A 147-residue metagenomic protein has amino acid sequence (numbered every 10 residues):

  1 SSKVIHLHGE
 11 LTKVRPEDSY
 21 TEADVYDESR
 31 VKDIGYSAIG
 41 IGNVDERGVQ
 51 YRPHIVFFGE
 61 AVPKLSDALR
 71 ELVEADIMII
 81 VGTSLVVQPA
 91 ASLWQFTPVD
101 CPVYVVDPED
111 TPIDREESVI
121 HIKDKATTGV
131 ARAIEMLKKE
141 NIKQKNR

Functional and structural regions predicted by a protein language model:
S1-R147: Conserved catalytic alpha/beta core of Sir2/sirtuin-type deacylases, generalized to analogous enzyme cores that bind
